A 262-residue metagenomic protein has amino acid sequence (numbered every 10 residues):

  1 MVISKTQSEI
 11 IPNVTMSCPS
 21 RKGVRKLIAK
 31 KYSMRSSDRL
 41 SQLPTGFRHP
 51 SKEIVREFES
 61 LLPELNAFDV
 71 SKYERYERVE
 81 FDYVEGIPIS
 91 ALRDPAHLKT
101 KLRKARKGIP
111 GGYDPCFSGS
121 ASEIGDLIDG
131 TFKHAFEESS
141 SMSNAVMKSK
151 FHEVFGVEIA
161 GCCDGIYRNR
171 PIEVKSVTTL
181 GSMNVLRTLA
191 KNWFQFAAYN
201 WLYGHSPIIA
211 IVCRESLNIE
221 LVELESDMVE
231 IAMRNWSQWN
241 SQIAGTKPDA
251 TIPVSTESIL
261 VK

Functional and structural regions predicted by a protein language model:
M1-P171, T178-L180, N184, A190: Metal-dependent nuclease catalytic cores that hydrolyze phosphodiester bonds in DNA/RNA, characterized by
S149-P248, I252, T256: Nucleic-acid nuclease catalytic cores
K262: C-terminal functional segments of enzyme domains
